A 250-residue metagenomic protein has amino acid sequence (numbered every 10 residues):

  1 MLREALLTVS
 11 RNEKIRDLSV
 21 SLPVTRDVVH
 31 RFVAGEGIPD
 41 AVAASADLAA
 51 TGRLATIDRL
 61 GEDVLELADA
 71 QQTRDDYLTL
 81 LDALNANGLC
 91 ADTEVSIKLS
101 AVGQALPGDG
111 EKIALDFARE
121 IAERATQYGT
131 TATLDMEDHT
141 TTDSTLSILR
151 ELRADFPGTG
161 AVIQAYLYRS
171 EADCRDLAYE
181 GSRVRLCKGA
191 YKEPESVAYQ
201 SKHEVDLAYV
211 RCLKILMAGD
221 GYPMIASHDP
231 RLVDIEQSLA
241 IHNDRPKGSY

Functional and structural regions predicted by a protein language model:
M1-Y250: Positively charged, amphipathic and often flexible ligand-engagement surfaces
